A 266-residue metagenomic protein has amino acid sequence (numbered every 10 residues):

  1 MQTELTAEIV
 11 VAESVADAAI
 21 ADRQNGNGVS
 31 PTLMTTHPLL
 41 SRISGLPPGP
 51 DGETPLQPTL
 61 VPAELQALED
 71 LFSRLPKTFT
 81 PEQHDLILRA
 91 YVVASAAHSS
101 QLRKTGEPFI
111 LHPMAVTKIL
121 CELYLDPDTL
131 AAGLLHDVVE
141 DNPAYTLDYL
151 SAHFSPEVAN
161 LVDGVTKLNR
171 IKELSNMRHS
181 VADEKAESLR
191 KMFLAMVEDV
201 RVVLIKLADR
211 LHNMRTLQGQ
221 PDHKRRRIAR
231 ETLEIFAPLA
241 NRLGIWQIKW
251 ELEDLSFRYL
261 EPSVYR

Functional and structural regions predicted by a protein language model:
M1-R266: Active-site helical microenvironments for divalent-metal-assisted chemistry
